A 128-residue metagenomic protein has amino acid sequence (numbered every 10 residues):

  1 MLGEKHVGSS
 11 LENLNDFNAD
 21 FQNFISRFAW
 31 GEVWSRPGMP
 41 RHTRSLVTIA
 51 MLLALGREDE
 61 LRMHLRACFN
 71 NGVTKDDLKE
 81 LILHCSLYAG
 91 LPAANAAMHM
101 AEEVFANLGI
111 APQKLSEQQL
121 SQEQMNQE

Functional and structural regions predicted by a protein language model:
M1-H42, N70, A96-E128: Acidic, glycine/proline-rich low-complexity segments that act as flexible tails and inter-domain linkers
A19-D20, L52-G56: A short, ordered amphipathic alpha-helix with a cationic face
P37-S45, R57, K75-K79, P92: Short, low-complexity cationic-aromatic patches
R44-L52, L81-I82: Short, structured motif recognition centered on aromatic/hydrophobic residues
A50-M51, H64, C85, A101: Buried hydrophobic packing segments
A54, Y88-L91: Alpha-helical transition-metal enzyme core signature, strongest for iron centers
A54-K79: Mid-chain, well-packed structural core segment of small domains
H84, L91-N95: Substrate/cofactor-recognition hotspot
